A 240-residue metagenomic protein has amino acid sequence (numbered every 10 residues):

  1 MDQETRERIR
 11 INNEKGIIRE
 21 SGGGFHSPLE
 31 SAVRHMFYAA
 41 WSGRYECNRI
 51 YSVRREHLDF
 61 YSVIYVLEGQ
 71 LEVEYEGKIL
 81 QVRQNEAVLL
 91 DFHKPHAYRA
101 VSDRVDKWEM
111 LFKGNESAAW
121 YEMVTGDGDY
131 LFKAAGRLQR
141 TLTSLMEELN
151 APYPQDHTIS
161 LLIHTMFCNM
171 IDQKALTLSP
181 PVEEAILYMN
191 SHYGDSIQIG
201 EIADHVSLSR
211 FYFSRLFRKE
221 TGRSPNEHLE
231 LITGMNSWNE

Functional and structural regions predicted by a protein language model:
M1-P28: N-terminal low-complexity or simple alpha-helical regulatory segments that function as activation/interaction modules
R19, F25-G128: N-terminal regulatory/effector-sensing and dimerization cores that precede helix-turn-helix DNA-binding domains
V33-M36, V101, Y153, H157-S160 (+3 more regions): Non-catalytic, surface-exposed connector residues within folded enzymatic/regulatory domains
L67, I171, N190-G194, R218 (+1 more regions): Short, locally clustered residues in the helix-turn-helix/winged-helix DNA-binding domain
E74, A119-Y121, Y188, L216 (+1 more regions): Residues that scaffold the ATP/ADP-binding catalytic core of kinase and kinase-like folds
D106-A119, F132-G194, H205-Y212: An amphipathic alpha-helical interaction segment
P180-Y188, L229, T233-N239: Pre-recognition alpha-helix immediately N-terminal to the DNA-recognition helix within helix-turn-helix or winged-helix
D195-M235: Basic/polar phosphate-binding segments, predominantly the helix-turn-helix DNA-binding elements of transcriptional
